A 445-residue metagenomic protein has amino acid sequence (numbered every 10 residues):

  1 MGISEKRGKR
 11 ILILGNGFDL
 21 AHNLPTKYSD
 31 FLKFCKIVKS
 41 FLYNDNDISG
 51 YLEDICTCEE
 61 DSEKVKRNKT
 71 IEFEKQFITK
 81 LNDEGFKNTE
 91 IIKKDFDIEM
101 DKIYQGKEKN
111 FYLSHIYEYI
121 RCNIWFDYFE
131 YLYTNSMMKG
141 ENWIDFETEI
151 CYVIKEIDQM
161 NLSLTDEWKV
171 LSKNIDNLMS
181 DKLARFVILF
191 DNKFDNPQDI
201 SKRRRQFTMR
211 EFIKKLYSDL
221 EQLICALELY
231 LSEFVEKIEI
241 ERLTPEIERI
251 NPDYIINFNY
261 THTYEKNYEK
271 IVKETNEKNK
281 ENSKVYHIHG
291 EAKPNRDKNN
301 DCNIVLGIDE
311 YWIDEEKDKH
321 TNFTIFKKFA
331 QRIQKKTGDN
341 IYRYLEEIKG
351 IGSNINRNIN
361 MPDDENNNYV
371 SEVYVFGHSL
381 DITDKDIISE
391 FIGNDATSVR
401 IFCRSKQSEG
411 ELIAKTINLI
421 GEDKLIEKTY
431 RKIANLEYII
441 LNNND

Functional and structural regions predicted by a protein language model:
G2-H22, Y28-F34, V38, Y43-T57 (+4 more regions): SIR2/sirtuin-family catalytic core signature
R7, L24, D253, N257: Aromatic-acidic/polar surface patches that form glycan- and anion
L12-I13, I256, Y260, K266-Y268 (+2 more regions): Broad hydrophobic/π-residue packing in well-ordered secondary structure
L12-L14, L20, N82, H287 (+4 more regions): Generic detector of intrinsically disordered, low-complexity, polar/charged segments
L24-T26, N299-N300: Short aromatic-enriched loop/helix-cap "lid" or pocket-rim segments at secondary-structure transitions that line
S49-D339: Extended, H/D-rich, highly charged conserved domains that either
D318-E390: Extended, compositionally biased non-globular segments
